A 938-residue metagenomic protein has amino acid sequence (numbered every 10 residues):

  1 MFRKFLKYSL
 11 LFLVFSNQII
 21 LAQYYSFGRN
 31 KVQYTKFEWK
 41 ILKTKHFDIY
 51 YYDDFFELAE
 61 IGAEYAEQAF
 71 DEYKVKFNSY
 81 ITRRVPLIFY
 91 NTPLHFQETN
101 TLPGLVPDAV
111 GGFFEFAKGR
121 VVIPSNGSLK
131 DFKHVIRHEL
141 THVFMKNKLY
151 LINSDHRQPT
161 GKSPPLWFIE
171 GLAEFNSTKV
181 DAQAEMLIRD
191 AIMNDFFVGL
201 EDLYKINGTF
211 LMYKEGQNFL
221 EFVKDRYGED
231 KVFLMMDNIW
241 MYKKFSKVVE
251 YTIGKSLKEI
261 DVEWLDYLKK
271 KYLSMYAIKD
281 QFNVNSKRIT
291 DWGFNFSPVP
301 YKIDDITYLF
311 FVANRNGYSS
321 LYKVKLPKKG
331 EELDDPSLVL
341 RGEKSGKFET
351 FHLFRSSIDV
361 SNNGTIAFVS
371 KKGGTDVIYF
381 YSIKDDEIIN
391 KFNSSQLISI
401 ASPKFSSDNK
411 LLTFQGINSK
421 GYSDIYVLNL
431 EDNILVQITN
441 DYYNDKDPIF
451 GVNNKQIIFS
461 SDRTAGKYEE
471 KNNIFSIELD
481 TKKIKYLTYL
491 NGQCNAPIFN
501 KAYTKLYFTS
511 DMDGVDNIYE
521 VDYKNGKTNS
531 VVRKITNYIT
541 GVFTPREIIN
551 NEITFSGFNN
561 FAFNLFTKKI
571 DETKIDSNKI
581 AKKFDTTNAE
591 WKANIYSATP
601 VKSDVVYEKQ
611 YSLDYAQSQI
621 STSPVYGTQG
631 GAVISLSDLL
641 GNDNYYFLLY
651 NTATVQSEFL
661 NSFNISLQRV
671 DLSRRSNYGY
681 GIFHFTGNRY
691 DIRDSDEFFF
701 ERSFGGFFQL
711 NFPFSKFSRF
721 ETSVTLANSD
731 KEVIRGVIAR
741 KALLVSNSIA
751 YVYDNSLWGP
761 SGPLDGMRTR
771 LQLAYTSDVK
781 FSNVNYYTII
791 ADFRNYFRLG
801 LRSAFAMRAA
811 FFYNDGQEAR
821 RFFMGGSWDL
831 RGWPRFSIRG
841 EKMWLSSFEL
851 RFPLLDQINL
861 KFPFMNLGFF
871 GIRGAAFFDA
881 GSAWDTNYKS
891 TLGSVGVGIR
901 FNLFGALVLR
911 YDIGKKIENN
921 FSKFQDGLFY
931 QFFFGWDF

Functional and structural regions predicted by a protein language model:
A22-P159, S163-P165, Q183-A184, V248: Juxtacatalytic substrate-recognition/specificity segment
S26, N30-K31, W39-I41, L234-D237 (+1 more regions): Beta/coil-rich, acidic/histidine-enriched accessory regions frequently appended to metallopeptidases
L105-R120, P124-R288: Acidic/His/Gly-enriched intrinsically disordered linker/tail segments that often contain short helix/coil "MoRF-like"
F219, F296, S356, K446 (+14 more regions): Hydrophobic, lipid-facing positions within transmembrane beta-strands of outer-membrane proteins
D291-F294, V312-Y322, K328-K329, E343-L353 (+9 more regions): A flexible loop/linker signature enriched in serine peptidases of the S9 family
L411, I434, K483, L640-Y645 (+6 more regions): Repeated loop/turn-to-beta-strand initiation elements of outer-membrane beta-barrel proteins
F563-N564, K569-G679, K741-P763, S827 (+4 more regions): Outer-membrane beta-barrel initiation region
I682, S695-D696, V737, L744-I872 (+3 more regions): C-terminal outer-membrane beta-barrel translocator/porin domains of Gram-negative envelope proteins and their
